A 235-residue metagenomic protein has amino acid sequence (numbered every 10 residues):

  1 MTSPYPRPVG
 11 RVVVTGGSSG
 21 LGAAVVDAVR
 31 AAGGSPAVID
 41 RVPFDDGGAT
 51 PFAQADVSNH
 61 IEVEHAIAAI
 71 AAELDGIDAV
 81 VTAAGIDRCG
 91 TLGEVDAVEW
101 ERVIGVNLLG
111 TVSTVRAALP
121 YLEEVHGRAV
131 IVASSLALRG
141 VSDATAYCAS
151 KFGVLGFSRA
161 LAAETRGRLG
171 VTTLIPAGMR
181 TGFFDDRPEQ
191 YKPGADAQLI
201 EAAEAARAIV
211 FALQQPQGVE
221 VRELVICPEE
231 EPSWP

Functional and structural regions predicted by a protein language model:
S18-S19: Conserved glycine-rich cofactor-binding loop
A55-H65, A97: The beta1-alpha1 cofactor-binding region of Rossmann-like NAD(H)/NADP(H)-dependent oxidoreductases
A83-R88: Conserved NAD(P)H cofactor-binding loop of Rossmann-fold oxidoreductase domains
T91-L92, E99-E101: Substrate-binding pocket helix/loop in short-chain dehydrogenase/reductase
V115, S150: Active-site helix of classical SDR
S134: Residue(s) in the substrate-gating loop at a strand-loop-helix junction that position the organic substrate next
T173-L174, P193-W234: C-terminal helical subdomain
